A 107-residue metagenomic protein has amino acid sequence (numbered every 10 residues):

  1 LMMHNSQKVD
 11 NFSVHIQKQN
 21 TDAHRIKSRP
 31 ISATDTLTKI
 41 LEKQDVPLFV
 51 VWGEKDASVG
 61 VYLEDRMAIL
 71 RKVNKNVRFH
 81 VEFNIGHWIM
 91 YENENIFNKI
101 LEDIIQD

Functional and structural regions predicted by a protein language model:
L1-D45: Conserved alpha/beta-hydrolase catalytic His-Asp/Glu region
L1-V9, K55, F97, L101-D107: Short secondary-structure boundary segments
D10-N11, G60, Y91: Non-catalytic, surface-exposed connector residues within folded enzymatic/regulatory domains
Q17, L41, V50-G53, F97: Generic structural signal for small/hydrophobic residues in well-ordered secondary structure, especially within
A33, V61-L63, N93: Residues at alpha-helix caps and immediate loop-helix transition turns in enzyme cores, especially N- and C-cap
D45, F49-I85: Conserved loop-alpha-helix segment in the C-terminal half of the alpha/beta-hydrolase fold that carries the catalytic
N74-D107: Catalytic active-site module of serine/aspartate enzymes centered on a nucleophile-bearing elbow/loop
